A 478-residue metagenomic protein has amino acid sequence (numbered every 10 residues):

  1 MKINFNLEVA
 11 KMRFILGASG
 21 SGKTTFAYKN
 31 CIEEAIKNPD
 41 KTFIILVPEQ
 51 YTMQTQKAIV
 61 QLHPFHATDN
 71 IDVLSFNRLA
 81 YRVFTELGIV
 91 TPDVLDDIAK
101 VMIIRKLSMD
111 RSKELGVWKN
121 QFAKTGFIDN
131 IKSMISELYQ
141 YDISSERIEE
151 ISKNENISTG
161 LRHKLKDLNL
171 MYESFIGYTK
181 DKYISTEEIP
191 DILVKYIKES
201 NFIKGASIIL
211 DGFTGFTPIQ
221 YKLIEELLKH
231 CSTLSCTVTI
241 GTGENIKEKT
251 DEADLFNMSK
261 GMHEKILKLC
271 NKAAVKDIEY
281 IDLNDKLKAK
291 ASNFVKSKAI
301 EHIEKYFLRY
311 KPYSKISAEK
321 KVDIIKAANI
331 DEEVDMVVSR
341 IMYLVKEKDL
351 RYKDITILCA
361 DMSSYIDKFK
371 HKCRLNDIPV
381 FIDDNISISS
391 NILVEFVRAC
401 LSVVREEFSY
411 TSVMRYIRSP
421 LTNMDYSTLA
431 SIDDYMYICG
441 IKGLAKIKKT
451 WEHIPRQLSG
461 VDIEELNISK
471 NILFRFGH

Functional and structural regions predicted by a protein language model:
I3-K41, E49, I197-E199, N271-N376 (+2 more regions): Helicase P-loop NTPase motor core
F5, M12-I15, S19, K23-F26 (+5 more regions): Accessory N-terminal region flanking or inserted into the helicase ATPase core in nucleic-acid motor proteins
D40-E149: Conserved P-loop NTPase-based nucleic-acid remodeling module centered on helicase motor cores
D40-K41, H63-D69, E86-D97, D110-A123 (+6 more regions): Short, polar/flexible loop-turn hinges at active-site or ligand-entry regions and domain interfaces
L46-A58, P64-E86, A99-K100, V238-T242 (+2 more regions): Conserved beta-strand -> loop -> alpha-helix junction used to position metal-binding or nucleic-acid-contacting
S108-K119, N130-K132, Q140, G205 (+3 more regions): Accessory helical subdomains and C-terminal extensions of nucleic-acid helicases that mediate DNA/RNA engagement
G212-T214, M362: Conserved Walker B
G215-A289: Extended, H/D-rich, highly charged conserved domains that either
